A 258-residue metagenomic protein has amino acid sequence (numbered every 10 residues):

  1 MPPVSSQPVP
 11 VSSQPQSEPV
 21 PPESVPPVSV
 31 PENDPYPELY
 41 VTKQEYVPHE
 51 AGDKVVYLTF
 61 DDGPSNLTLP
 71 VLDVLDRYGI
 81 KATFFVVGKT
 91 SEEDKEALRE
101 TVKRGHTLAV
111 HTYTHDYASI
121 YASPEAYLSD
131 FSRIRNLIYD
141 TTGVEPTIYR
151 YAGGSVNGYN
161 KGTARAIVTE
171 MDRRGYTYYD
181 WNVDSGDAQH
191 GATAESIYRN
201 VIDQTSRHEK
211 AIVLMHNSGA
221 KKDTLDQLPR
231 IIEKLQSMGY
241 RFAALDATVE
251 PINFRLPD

Functional and structural regions predicted by a protein language model:
M1-V56, D73-A82, H208-D258: Terminal accessory/targeting
V28-A126, D130-E145, E250: Active-site beta->alpha N-cap acidic-glycine motif
H115-L214, S218-Q236, Y240-R241, A247-T248 (+1 more regions): Catalytic domains of cell-wall/extracellular-matrix polysaccharide-remodeling enzymes, centered on de-N-acetylation
